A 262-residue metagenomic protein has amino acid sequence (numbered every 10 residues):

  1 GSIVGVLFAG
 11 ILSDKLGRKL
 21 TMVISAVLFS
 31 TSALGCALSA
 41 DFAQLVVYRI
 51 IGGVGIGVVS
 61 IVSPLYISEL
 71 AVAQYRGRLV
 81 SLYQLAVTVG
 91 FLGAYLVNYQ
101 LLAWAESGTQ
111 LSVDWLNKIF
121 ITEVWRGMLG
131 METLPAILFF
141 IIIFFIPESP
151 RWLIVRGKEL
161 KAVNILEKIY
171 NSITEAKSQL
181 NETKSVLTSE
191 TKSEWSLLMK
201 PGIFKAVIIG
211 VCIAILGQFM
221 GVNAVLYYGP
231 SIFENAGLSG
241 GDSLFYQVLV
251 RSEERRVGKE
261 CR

Functional and structural regions predicted by a protein language model:
G1-N181, S185-R262: Transmembrane-helix signature of 12-pass secondary carriers
